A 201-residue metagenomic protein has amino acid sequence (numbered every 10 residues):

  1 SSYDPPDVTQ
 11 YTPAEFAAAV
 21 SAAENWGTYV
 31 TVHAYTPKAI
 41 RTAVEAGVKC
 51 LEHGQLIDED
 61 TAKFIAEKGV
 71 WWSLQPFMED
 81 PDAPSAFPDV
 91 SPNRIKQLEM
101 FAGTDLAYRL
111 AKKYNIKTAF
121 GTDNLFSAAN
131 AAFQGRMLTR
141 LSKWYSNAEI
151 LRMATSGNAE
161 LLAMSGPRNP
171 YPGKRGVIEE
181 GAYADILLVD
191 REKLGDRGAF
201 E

Functional and structural regions predicted by a protein language model:
S2-L106, K117-A119, N124-S127: Active-site core of metal-dependent hydrolases
P13, A131-G135, F200: Conserved strand-to-helix beginnings and helix N-cap segments that scaffold or border functional pockets
N25, Y29, D89, A102-K193: His/Asp/Glu-enriched, well-ordered alpha-helical/loop segment that forms or immediately abuts the divalent-metal
L51, K193-L194: A conserved acidic, glycine/proline-rich C-terminal tail/linker
T61, E179-A182, G198: Solvent-exposed, flexible loop/coil residues
L194-F200: Short, Lys/Arg- and Gly-enriched loop/turn segments at beta-strand edges
